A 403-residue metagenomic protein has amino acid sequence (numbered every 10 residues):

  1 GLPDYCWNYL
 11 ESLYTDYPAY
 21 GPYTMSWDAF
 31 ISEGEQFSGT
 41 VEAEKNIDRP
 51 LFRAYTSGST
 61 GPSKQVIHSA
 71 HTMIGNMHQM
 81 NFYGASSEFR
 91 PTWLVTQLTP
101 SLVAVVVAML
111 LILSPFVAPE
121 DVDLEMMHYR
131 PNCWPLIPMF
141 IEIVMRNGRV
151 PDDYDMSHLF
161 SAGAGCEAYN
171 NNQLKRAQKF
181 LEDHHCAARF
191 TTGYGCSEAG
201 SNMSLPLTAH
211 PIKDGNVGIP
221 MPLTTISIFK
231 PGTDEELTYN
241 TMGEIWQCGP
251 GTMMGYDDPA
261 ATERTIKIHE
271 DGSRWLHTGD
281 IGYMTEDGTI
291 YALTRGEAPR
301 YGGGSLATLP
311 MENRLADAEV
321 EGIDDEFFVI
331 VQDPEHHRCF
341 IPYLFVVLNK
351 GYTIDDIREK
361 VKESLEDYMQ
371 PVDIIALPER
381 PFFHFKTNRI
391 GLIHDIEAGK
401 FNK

Functional and structural regions predicted by a protein language model:
G1-I47, P378, I396: ANL superfamily adenylate-forming
Y14, P18-A29, P131-P135, M145-K213 (+1 more regions): Gly/Ser/Thr-rich phosphate-binding loop
E35-S38, V66-S87, M221: Conserved structural elements of the adenylate-forming
E42-E44, L51-H78: Conserved AMP-binding A3 loop
D48-R49, T72, N76, F82-E120 (+1 more regions): Conserved AMP-binding loop of ANL adenylate-forming enzymes
W134, G249, M254, E263-R264 (+2 more regions): AMP-binding/adenylate-forming catalytic core of the ANL superfamily
S227-W246, Y283-D287, I354: Conserved beta-loop-beta connector loops within the AMP-binding
L365-T387: AMP-binding/adenylate-forming catalytic domain of the ANL superfamily
